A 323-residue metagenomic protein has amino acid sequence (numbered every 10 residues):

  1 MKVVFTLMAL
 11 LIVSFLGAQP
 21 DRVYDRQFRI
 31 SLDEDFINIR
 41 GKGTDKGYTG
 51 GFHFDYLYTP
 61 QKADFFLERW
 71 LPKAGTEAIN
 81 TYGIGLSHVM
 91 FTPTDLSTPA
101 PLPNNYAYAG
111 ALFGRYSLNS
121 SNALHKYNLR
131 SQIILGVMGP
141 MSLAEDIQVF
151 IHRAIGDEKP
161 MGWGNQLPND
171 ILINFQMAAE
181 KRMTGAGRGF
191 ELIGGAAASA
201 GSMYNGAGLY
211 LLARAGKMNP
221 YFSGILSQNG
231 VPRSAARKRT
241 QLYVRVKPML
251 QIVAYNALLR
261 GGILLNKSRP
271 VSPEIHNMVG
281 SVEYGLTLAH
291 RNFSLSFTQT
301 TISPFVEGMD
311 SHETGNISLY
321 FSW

Functional and structural regions predicted by a protein language model:
M1-R22, W323: Bacterial Sec-dependent N-terminal signal peptides
Q19-D25, P60-N80, N122-R130, M183-L192 (+1 more regions): Short loop/turn motifs that connect adjacent beta-strands in outer-membrane beta-barrel proteins
Q19-K62, T92-T94, V253-Y255: Short glycine/proline- and aromatic-enriched beta-strand/turn motifs that initiate or cap beta-hairpins
Q27, T94-D95, M218-W323: Outer membrane beta-barrel transmembrane domains
F28-E34, Y82-M90, I133-G139, A179 (+5 more regions): Transmembrane beta-barrel strands of outer-membrane/channel proteins
I39-R40, A100-N104, K159-N165, A197 (+2 more regions): Extracellular loop and loop/strand-boundary signature of outer-membrane beta-barrel proteins
K46-F52, N80, Y108-L112, L129 (+7 more regions): Residues that define the transmembrane beta-barrel architecture of outer-membrane proteins
L71-E145: Long, hydrophobic/aromatic-enriched structural stretches that serve as scaffold segments
